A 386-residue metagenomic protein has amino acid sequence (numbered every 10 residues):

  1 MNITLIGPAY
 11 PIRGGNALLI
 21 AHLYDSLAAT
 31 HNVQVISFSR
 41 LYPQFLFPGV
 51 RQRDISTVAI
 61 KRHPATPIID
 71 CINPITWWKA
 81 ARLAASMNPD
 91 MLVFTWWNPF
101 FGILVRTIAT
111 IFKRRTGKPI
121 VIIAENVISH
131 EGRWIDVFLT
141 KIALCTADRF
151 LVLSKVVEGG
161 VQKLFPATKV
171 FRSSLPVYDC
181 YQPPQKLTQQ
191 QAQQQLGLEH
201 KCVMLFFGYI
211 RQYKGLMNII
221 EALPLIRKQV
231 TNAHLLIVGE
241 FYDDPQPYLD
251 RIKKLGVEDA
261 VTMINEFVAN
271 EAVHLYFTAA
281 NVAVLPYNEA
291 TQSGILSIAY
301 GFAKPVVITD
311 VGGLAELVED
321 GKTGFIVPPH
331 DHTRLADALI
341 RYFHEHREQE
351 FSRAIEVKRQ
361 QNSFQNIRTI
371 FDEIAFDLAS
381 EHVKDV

Functional and structural regions predicted by a protein language model:
P8-R13, Y24-N88, F100, V157 (+2 more regions): N-terminal strand-loop element at the rim of the active site of nucleotide-sugar-dependent glycosyltransferases
S39-Y42, H234-L249, E266: Glycosyltransferase donor-sugar binding loop
C145-L187, L198, T369: Donor nucleotide-sugar binding/catalytic pocket of nucleotide-sugar-dependent glycosyltransferases
L198-K214, I220-L223: Conserved donor-binding/catalytic core segment of Leloir-type glycosyltransferases
Q246-V268: Nucleotide-activated donor-binding/catalytic signature segment of Leloir-type glycosyltransferases, i.e., the conserved
L275-T291, K304: Acidic donor-binding loop of glycosyltransferase active sites
D320-G321, F325-H332, L339-H346: Conserved acidic donor-binding segment of nucleotide-sugar-dependent glycosyltransferases
H346-L378: A charged, aromatic-enriched C-terminal amphipathic alpha-helix characteristic of glycosyltransferases across folds
